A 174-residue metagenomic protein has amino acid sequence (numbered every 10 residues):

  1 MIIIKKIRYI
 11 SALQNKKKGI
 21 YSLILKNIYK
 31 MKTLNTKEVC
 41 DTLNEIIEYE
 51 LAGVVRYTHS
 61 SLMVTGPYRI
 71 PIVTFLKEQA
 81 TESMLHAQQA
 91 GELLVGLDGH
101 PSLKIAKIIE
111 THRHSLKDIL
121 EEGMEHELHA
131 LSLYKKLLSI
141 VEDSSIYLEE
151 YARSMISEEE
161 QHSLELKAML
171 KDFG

Functional and structural regions predicted by a protein language model:
I2-G174: Iron-associated oxidoreductase/ferritin-like identity signal
